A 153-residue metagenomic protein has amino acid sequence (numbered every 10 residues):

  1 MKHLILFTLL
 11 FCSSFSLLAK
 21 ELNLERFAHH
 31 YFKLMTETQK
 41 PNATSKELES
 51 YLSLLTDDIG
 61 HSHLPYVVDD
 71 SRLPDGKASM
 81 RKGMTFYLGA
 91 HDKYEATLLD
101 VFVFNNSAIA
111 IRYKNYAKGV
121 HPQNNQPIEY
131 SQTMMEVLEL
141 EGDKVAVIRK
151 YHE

Functional and structural regions predicted by a protein language model:
L4-S13: Sec-dependent N-terminal signal peptides
S16-L54: Short, low-complexity N-terminal intrinsically disordered segments enriched in polar/charged residues
L22-L24, E49-N105: A solvent-exposed, acidic/Ser-Thr-rich amphipathic alpha-helical stretch
P65, Y113-N115, H152: A mature extracytoplasmic/lumenal domain signature
G89-K93, A117-E129: Short, cysteine-centered beta-strand-loop-beta hairpins and adjacent loop/turn segments enriched in charged/polar
Y94-T97, E129-M135: Short, surface-exposed coil-to-beta transition loops
N105-G119: A short hydrophobic beta-strand element
A108, S131-E153: Short beta-strand edge/turn micro-motifs at domain boundaries
